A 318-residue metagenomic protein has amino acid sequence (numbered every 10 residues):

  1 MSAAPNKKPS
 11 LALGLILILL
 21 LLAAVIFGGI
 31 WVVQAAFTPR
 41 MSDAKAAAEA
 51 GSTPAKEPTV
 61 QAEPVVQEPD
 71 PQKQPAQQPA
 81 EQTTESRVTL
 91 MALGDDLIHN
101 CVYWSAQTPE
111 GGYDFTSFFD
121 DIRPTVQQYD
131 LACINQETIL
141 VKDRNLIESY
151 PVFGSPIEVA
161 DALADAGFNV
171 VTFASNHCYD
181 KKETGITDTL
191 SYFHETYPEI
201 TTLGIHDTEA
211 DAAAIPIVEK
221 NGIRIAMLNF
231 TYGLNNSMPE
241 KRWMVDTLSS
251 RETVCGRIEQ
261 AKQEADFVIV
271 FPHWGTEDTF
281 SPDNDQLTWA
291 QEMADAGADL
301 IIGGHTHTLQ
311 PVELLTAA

Functional and structural regions predicted by a protein language model:
S2-A3, L13-A318: Acidic, metal/ion-coordinating pockets
K7-P9: Glycine-centered recognition micro-motifs in short, flexible terminal segments and loops
